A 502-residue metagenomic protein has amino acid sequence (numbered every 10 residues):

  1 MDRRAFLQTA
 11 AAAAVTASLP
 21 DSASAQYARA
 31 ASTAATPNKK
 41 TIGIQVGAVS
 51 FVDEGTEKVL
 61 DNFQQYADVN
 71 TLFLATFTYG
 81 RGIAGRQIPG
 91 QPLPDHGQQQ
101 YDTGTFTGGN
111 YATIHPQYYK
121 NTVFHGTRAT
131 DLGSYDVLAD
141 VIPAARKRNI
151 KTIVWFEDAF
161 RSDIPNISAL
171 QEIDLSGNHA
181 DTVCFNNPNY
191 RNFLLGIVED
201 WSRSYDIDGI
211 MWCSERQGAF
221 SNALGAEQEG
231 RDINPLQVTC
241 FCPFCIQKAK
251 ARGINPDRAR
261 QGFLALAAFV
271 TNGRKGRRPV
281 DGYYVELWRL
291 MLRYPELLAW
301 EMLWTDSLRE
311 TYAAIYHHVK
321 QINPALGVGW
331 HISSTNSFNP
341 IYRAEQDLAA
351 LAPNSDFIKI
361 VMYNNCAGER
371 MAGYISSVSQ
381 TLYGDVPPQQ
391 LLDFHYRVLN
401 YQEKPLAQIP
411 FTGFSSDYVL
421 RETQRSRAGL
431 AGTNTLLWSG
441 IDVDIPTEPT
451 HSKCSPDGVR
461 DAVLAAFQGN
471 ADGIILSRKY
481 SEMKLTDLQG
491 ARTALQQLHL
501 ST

Functional and structural regions predicted by a protein language model:
A5-Q26: N-terminal export signals
P20-G43: C-terminal segment of N-terminal export signals and the immediately downstream linker at the start of the mature
A35-E54, D444: Boundary/entry segment of secreted carbohydrate-active catalytic domains
S50-Y66, F106-P143, S307-T311, F414-E422: Aromatic- and glycine-enriched glycan-recognition loops and surfaces that form the carbohydrate-binding subsites
K58-G80, S204-I207, G469-G473: Catalytic domains of carbohydrate-active enzymes, especially glycoside hydrolases
N62, K120, F124-H125, A129 (+4 more regions): Polysaccharide-binding and catalytic clefts of secreted carbohydrate-active enzymes
V69-T130: Aromatic-lined carbohydrate-binding/catalytic grooves of carbohydrate-active enzymes
S355-E369, T412-R425, G432-T493: Substrate-binding cleft of secreted/luminal carbohydrate-active enzymes
